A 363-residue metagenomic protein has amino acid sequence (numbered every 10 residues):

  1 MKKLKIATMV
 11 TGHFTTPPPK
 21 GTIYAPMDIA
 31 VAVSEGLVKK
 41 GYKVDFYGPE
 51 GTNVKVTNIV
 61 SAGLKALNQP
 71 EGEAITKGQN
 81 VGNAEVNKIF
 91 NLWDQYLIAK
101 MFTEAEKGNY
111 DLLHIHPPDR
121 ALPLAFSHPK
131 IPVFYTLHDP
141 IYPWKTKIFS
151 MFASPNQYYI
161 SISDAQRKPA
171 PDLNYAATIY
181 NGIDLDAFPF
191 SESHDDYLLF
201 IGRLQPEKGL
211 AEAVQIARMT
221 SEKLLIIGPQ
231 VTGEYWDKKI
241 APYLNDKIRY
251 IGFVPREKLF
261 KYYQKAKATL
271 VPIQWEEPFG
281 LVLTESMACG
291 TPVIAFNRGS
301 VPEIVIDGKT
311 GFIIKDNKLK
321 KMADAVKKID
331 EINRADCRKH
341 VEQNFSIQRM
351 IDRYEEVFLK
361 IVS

Functional and structural regions predicted by a protein language model:
H13, K39-K88: N-terminal strand-loop element at the rim of the active site of nucleotide-sugar-dependent glycosyltransferases
P132-W144, F149-P189: Donor nucleotide-sugar binding/catalytic pocket of nucleotide-sugar-dependent glycosyltransferases
I160, L173-I227: Conserved donor-binding/catalytic core segment of Leloir-type glycosyltransferases
G228, D237-E257: Nucleotide-activated donor-binding/catalytic signature segment of Leloir-type glycosyltransferases, i.e., the conserved
Q264-P278, T291: Acidic donor-binding loop of glycosyltransferase active sites
P292-A295, V305: Short hydrophobic beta-strand element within catalytic cores of glycosyltransferases and related nucleotide-activated
P302-K328: Change "using UDP/GDP/dTDP sugars" to "using nucleotide sugars
K321, K328-E356, K360: A short, well-ordered alpha-helix in the C-terminal region of glycosyltransferases
